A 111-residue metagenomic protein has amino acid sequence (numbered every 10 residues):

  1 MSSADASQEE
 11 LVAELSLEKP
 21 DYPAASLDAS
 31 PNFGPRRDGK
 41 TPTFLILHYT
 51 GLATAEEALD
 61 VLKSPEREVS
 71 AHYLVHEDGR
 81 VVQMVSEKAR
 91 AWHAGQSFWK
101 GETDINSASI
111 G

Functional and structural regions predicted by a protein language model:
E9-D38, T43-G111: Active-site-adjacent loop/helix surface patches within enzyme catalytic domains that shape the substrate-binding cleft
